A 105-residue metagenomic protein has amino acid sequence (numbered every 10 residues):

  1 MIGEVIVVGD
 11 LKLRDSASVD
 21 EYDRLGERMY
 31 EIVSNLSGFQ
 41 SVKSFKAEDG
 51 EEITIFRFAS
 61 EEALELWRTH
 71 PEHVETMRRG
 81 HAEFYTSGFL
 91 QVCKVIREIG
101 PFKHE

Functional and structural regions predicted by a protein language model:
M1-E52, E61-T69, T86-E105: Short S/T/G/P-rich N-terminal loop/turn motif that feeds into the first structured element of a domain
L25, T76-M77: Alpha-helical structural motif
M77, H81-Y85, F89: C-terminal end-helix/capping segment
